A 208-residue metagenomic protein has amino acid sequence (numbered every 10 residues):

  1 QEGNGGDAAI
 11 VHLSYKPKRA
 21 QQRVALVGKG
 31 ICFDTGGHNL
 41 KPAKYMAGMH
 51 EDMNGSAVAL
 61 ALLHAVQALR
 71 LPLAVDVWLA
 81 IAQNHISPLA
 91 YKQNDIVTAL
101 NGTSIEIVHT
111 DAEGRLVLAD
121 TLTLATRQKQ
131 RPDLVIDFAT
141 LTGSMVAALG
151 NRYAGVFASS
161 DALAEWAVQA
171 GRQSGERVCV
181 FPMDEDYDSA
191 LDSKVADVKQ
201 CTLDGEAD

Functional and structural regions predicted by a protein language model:
Q1-D208: A generic structural signal for tightly packed, nonpolar segments enriched in small/aliphatic residues
